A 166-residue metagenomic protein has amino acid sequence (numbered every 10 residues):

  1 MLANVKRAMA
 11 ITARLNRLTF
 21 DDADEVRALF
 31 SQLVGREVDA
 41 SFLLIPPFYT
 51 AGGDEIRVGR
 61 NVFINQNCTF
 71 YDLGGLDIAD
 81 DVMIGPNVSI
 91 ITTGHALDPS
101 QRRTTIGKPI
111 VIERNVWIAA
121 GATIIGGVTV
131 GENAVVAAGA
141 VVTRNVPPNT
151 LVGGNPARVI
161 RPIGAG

Functional and structural regions predicted by a protein language model:
M1-S41, A157-I160: Terminal amphipathic alpha-helical/low-complexity segments used for targeting or macromolecular assembly
L15, Q101, I106, T123: Generic anion/oxyanion-binding catalytic loop in active/binding sites
Q32-L33, I56-V58: Short, T/G/N/S-enriched strand-turn elements that build extracellular solenoid repeat scaffolds
A40, I45-P46, A51-G52, G59-R60 (+14 more regions): Left-handed beta-helix
G94-A96, S100-R103, V128, P162-I163: Conserved catalytic-core motifs of eukaryotic protein kinase domains, centered on the activation segment
V146, I160-I163: Small/flexible residues
